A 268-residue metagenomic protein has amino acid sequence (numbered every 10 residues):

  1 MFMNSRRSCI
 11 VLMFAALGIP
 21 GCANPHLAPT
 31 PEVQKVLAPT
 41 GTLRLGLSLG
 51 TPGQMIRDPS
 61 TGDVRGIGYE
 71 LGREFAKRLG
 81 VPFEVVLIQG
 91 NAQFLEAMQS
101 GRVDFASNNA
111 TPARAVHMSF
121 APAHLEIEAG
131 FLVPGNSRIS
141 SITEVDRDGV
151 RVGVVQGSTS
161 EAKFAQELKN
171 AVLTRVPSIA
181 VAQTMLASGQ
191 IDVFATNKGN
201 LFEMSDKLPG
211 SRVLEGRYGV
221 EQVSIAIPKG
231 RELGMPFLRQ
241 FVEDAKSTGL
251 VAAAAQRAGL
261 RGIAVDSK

Functional and structural regions predicted by a protein language model:
R6-F14: N-terminal export leaders
I19-G21: C-terminal motif of bacterial Sec signal peptides marking the signal peptidase cleavage site
A23-A28, G66-R78, N136-S137, T143 (+3 more regions): Extended ligand-binding regions for polar small-molecule ligands
H26-N109, T248, R257: Extracytoplasmic small-molecule ligand-binding "clamshell" domains of the periplasmic binding protein/Venus flytrap
R44, V103-F105, D192-V193, N200 (+2 more regions): Short, Asp-centered acidic motifs that coordinate Mg2+ and/or phosphate in catalytic or ligand-binding sites
L47-P52, T61-R78, A110, G130-Q183 (+2 more regions): Bilobed "Venus flytrap"/periplasmic-binding protein-like clamshell domains and structurally analogous long
L49, L125-N136, K198, F202-E243 (+1 more regions): Periplasmic-binding protein-like
Y69, R73, K77, P82-D146 (+1 more regions): Acidic, polar ligand-binding/catalytic clefts
